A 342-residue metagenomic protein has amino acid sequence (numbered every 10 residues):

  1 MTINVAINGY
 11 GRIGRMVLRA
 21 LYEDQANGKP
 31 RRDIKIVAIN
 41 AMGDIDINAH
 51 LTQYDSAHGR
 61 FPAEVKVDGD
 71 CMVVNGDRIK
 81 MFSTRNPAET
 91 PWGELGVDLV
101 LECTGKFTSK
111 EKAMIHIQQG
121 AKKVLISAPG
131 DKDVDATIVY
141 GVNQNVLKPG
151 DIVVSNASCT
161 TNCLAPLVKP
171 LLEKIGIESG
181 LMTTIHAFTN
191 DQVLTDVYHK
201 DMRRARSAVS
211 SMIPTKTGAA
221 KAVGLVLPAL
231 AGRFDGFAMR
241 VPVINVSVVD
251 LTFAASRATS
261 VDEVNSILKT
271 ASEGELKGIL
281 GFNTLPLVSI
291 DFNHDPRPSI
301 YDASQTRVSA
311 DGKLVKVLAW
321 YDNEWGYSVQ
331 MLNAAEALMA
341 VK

Functional and structural regions predicted by a protein language model:
M1-A205, S309, N333, V341-K342: N-terminal Rossmann-like NAD(P) cofactor-binding subdomain of oxidoreductases, focused on the glycine-rich
T2, G236, V248, T252-K342: C-terminal active-site/capping subdomain that shapes the small-molecule cofactor and substrate pocket of enzyme
Y22-A26, K169-I177, A187-N190, T217 (+5 more regions): Generic secondary-structure signature for well-ordered alpha-helical cores
S56-A57, D77, L95, N143-N145 (+12 more regions): Short capping/connector residues at structural and topological boundaries
M72, I138-Y140, V153, M212 (+4 more regions): Short clusters of hydrophobic/aromatic residues that line enzyme substrate/ligand-binding pockets
G150-D151, S207-V209, V246-D250, L314-K316: Short, solvent-exposed beta-strand edge segments and adjacent coil->beta transition regions
A157-S158, M212-P214, A254, Y321: Hydrophobic alpha-helical scaffolding
E173, I177-I244: Acidic, glycine-rich segments within the central catalytic cores of soluble metabolic enzymes that bind/position
